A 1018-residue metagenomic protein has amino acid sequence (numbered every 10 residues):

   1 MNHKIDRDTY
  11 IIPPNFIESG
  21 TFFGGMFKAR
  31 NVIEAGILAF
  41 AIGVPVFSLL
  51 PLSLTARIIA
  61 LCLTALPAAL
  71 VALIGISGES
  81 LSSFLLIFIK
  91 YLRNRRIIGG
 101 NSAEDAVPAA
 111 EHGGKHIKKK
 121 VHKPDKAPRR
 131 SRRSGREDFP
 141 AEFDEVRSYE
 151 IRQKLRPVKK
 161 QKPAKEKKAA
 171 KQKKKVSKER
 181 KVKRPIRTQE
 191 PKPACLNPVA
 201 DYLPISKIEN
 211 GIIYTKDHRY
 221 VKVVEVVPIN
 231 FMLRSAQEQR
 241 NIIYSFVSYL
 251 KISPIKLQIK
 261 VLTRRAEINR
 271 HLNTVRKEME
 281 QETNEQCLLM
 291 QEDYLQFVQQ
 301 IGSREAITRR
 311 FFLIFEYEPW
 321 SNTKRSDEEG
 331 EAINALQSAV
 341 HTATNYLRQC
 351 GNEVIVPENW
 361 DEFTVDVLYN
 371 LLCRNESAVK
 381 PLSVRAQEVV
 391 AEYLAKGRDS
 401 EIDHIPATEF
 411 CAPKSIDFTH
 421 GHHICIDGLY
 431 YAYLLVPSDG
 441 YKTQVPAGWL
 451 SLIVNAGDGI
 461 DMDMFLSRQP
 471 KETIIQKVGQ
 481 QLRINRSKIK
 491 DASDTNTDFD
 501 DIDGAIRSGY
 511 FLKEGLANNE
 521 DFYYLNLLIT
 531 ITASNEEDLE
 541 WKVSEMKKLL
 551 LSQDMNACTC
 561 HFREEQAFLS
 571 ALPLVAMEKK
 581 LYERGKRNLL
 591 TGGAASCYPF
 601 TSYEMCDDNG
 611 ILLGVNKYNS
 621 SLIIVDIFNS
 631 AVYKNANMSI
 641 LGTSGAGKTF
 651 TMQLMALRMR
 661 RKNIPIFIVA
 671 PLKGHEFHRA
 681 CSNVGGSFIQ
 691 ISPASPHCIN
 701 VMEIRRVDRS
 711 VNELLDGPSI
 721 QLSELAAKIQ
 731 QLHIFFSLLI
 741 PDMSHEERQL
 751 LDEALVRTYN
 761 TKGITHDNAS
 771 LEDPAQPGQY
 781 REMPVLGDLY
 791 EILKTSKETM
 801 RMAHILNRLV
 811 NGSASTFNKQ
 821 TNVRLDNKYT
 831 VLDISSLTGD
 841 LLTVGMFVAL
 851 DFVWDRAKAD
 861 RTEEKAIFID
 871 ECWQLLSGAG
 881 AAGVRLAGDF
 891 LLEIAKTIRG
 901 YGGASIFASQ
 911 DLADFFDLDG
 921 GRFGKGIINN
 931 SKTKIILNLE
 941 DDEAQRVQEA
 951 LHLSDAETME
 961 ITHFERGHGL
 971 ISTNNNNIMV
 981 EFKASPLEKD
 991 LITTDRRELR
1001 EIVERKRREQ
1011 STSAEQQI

Functional and structural regions predicted by a protein language model:
M1-N15: Short, charged cytosolic
S19-F47, I205-E209, Y214, V247 (+2 more regions): Glycine-rich phosphate-binding loop of nucleotide-binding enzymes
P51-L66, Y633: Hydrophobic alpha-helical transmembrane segments
L61-A68, S77-S82, I87, Y91 (+1 more regions): Extended, folded cores of ATP/NTP-driven motor/assembly subunits in large transport and secretion machines
Y202-K207, I212-I213, K222-N230, A236-I255 (+15 more regions): P-loop NTPase motor domains
G685-F688, R922-I936: A short helix-turn-beta junction within AAA+ P-loop NTPase domains corresponding to the substrate/partner-engaging
S909: H-loop/switch region of ABC-family ATPase nucleotide-binding domains
L951-R1007: Conserved P-loop NTPase
